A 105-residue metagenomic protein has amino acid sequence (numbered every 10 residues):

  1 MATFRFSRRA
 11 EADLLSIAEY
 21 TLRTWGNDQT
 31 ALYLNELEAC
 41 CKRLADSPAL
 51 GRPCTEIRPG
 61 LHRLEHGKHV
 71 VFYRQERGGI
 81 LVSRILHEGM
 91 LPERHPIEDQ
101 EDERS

Functional and structural regions predicted by a protein language model:
M1-L34: Arg/Lys-rich, positively charged N-terminal/basic patches that mediate binding to nucleic acids
R9-I17, A49, G60, H69: Conserved N-terminal glycine/acidic-rich loop preference
A10, L37, Y73: GIY-YIG nuclease signature motif recognition
L14, L34-L37, L44, L86: Generic leucine side-chain signal with a strong bias for well-ordered alpha-helical environments
Y33, C40, E101-D102: Amphipathic alpha-helical interface surfaces
A39-E65: A short, surface-exposed loop/turn module that caps and links secondary-structure elements
H69-V70, R74-S105: Enriched for short, Lys/Arg-rich terminal
